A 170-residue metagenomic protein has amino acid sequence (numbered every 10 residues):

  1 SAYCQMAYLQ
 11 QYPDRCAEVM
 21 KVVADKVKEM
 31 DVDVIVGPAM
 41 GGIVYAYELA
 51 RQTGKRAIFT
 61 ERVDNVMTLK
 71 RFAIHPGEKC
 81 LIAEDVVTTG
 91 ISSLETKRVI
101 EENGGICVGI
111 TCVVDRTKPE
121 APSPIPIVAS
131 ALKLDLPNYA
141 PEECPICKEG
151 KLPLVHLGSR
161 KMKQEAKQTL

Functional and structural regions predicted by a protein language model:
S1-L170: PRPP-associated nucleotide enzymes
